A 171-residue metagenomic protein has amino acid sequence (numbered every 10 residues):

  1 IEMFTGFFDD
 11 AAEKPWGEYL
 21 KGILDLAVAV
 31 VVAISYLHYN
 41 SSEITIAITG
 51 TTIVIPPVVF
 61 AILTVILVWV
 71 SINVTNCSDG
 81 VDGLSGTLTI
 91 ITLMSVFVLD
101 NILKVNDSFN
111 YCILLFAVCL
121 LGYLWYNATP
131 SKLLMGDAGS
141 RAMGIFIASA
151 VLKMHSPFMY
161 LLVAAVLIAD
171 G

Functional and structural regions predicted by a protein language model:
I1-A169: "…together with the soluble PPM/PP2C metallo-phosphatase catalytic core" -> "…together with the soluble PPM/PP2C
